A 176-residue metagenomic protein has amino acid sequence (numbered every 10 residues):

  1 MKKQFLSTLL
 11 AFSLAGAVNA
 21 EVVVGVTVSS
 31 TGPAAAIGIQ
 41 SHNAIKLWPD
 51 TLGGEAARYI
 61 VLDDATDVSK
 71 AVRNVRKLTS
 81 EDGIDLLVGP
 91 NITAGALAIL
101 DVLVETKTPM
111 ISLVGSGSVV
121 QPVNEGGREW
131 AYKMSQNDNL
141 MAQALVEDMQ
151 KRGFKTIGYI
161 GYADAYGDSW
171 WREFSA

Functional and structural regions predicted by a protein language model:
M1-N19: Gram-negative bacterial Sec-dependent N-terminal signal peptides
N19-T27: Cleaved targeting-peptide boundary
V23, A36-N43, T51-P122: Beta-alpha junction/loop-to-helix N-cap segments that form part of ligand/metal-binding clefts
T27-S30, S116: Active-site pre-Tyr helix/loop in NAD(P)-dependent dehydrogenases
S29, D64, Y162: Cofactor-binding loop segments of dinucleotide-utilizing enzymes, especially the Rossmann-like FAD- and NAD(P)+-binding
G32-N43, A165-R172: Glycine- and acidic-residue-enriched helix-capping/strand-helix junction motifs
L47-T51, K77, E147-R152: A generic secondary-structure signal
I84-A176: Extracytoplasmic ligand/sensor domains, especially the bilobed periplasmic-binding protein
